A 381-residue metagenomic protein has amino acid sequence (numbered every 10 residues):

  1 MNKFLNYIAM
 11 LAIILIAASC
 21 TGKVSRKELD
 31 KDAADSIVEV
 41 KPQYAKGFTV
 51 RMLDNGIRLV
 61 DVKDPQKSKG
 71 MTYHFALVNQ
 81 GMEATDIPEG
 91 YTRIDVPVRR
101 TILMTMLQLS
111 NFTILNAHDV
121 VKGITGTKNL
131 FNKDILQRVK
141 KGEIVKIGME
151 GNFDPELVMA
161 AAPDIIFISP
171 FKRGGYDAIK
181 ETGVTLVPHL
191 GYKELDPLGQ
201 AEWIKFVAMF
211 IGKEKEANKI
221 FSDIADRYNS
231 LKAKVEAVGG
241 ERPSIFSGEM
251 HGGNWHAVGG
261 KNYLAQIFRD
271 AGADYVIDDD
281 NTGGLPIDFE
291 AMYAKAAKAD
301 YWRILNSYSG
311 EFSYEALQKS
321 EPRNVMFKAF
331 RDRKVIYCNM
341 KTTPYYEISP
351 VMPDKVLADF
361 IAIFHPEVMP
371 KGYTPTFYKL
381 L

Functional and structural regions predicted by a protein language model:
M1-A9: Bacterial N-terminal signal peptides that target proteins for export
I16-S19: C-terminal motif of bacterial Sec signal peptides marking the signal peptidase cleavage site
T21-V24: Bacterial signal peptide processing site
R26, T105, L198-D223, I304-L381: Structured C-terminal subdomain patch of bacterial secreted/periplasmic proteins
R58-V62, Q66-M159: A short, structured surface patch at a secondary-structure boundary
I102-T113, E216-A271: Basic- and aromatic-lined ligand-binding clefts that recognize polyanionic substrates
I144-F171, V184, F289-W302: Proline-aspartate-enriched helix->loop->beta-strand connector
L264-G284, R303-N306, Y337: His/Asp/Glu-enriched short active-site or ligand-binding loop at hydrolase and phosphoryl-transfer sites
